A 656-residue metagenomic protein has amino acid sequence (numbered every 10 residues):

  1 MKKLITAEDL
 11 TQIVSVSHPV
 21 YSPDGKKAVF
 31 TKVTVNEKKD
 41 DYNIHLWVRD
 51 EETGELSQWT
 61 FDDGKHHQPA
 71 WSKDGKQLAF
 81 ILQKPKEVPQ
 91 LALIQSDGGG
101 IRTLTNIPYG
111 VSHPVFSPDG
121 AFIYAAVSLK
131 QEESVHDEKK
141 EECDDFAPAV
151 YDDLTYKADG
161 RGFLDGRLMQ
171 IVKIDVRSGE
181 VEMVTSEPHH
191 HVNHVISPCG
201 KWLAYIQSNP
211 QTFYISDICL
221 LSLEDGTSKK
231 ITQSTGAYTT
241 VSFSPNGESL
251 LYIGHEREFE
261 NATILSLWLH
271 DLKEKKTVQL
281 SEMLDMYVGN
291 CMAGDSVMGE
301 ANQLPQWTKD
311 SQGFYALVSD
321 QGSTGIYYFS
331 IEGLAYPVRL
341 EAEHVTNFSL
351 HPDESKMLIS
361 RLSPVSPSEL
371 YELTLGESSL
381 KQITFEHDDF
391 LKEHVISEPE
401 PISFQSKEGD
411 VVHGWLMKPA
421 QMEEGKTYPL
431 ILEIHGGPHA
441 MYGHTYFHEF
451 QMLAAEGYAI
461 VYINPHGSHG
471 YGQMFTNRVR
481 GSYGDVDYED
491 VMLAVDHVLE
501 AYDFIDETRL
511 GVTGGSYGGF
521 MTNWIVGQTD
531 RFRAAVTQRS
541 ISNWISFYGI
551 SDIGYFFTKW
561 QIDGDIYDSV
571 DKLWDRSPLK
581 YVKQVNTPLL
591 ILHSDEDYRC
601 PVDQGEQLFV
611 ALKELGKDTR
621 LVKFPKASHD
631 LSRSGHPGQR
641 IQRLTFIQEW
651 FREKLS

Functional and structural regions predicted by a protein language model:
I13-A28, D63-I81, P108-I123, A158-R161 (+9 more regions): Conserved beta-propeller blade repeats
H18-V20, K27, Y124-A126, V150-Y151 (+8 more regions): Non-catalytic accessory segments flanking enzyme active sites
K38-N43, K84-P89, G162-L168, Q211-S216 (+3 more regions): Short, solvent-exposed loop/turn segments at conserved positions within beta-propeller repeat blades
I44, S128-V172, I264-W268, K275-L284 (+2 more regions): Predominantly five- to eight-bladed beta-propeller fold
D50-G54, Q95-G99, D175-G179, S222-G226 (+3 more regions): Short loop/turn segments that connect beta-strands within beta-propeller blades
S57-T60, R102-T105, E182-T185, K229-T232 (+3 more regions): Beta-propeller fold detector
E386-T508, G515, G549-I550, F556: Cap/lid segment of the alpha/beta-hydrolase catalytic domain
P465-S656: Active-site-proximal cap/loop segments of hydrolase catalytic domains
